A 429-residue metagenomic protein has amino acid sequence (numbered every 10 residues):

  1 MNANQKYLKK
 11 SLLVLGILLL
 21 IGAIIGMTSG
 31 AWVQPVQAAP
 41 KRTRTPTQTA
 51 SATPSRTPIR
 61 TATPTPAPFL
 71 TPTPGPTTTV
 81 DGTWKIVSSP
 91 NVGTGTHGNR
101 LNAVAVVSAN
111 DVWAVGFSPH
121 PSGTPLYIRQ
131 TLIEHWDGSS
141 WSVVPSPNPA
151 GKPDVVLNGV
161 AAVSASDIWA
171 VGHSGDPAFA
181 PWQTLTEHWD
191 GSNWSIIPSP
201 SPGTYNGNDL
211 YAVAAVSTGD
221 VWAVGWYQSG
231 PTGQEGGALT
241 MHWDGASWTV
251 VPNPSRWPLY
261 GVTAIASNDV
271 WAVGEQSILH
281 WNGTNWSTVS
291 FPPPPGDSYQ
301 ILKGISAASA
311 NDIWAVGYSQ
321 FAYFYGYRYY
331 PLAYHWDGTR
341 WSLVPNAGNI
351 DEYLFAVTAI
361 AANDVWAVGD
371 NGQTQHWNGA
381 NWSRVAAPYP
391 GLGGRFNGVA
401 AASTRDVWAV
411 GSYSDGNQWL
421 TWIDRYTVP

Functional and structural regions predicted by a protein language model:
M1-L8: N-terminal secretory signal peptides that target proteins for export/translocation
K9-I24: Sec-dependent N-terminal signal peptides
Q34-T79, T124: Ser/Thr-rich, Proline-interspersed low-complexity disordered segments
P74-P429: Residue-level hotspots at or immediately adjacent to binding/recognition sites across diverse folds
